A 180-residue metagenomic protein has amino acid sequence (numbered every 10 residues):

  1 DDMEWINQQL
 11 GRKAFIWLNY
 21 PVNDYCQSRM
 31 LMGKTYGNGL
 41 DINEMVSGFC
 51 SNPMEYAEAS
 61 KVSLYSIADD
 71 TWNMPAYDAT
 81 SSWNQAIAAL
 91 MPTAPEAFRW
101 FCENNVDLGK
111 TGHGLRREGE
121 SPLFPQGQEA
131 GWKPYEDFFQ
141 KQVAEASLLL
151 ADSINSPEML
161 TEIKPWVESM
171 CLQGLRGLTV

Functional and structural regions predicted by a protein language model:
D1-T80: Catalytic-core regions of glycoside hydrolase
A76-V180: C-terminal functional modules
